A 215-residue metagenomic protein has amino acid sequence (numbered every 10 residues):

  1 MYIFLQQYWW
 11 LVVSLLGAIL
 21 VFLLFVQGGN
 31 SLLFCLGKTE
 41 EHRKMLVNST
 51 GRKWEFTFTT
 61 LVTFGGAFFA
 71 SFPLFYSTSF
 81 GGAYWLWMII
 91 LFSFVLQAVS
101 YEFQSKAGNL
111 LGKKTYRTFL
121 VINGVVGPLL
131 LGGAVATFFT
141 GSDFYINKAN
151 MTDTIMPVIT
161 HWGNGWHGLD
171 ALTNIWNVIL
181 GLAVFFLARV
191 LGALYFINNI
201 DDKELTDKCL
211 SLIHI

Functional and structural regions predicted by a protein language model:
M1-F56, V62-F64: N-terminal signal-anchor module of multipass membrane proteins
F4, K38-N48, L110-K114, T160-D170 (+1 more regions): Juxtamembrane loop-helix boundary motifs flanking transmembrane segments in multi-pass membrane proteins
Q7-L20, G81-S93, L172-F185: Alpha-helical transmembrane segments
L16, L20-L23, T57-F64, W87-F94 (+1 more regions): Residue-level signal for the membrane-embedded core of alpha-helical transmembrane segments, especially mid-helix
V21-F34, V95-N109, D143-T152, L182-L205: Juxtamembrane interface elements at the cytosolic ends of transmembrane helices in multi-pass membrane proteins
G66-G81: Transmembrane helix-loop junctions in multi-pass membrane proteins
S79-W87, L96-L180: Membrane-interface helix-loop-helix junctions at boundaries between adjacent transmembrane segments
I213-I215: Conserved small/polar residues in nucleotide/adenosyl-binding loops
